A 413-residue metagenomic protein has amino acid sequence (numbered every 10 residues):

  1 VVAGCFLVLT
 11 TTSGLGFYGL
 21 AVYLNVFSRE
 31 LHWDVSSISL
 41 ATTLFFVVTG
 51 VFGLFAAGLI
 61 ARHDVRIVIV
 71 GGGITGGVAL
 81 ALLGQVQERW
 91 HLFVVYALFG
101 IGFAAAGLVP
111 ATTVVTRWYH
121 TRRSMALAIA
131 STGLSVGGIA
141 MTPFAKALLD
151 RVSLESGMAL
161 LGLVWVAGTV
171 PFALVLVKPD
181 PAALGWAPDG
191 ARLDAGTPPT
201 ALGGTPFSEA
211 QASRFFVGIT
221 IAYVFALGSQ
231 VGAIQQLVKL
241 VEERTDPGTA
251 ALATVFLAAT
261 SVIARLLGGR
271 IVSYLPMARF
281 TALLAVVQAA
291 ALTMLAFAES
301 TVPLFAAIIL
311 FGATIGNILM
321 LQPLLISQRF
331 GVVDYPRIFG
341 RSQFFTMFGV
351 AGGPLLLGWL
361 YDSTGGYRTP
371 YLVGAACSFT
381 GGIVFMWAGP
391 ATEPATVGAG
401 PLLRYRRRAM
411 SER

Functional and structural regions predicted by a protein language model:
T10, A79, H91-A106, V224 (+1 more regions): Hydrophobic core of transmembrane alpha-helices in multi-pass small-molecule transporters, especially MFS/SLC-type
L20-N25, Q211-L266, R270: Extracytoplasmic gate region of multi-pass secondary transporters
F27, A105-Y119, N317-F330: Intracellular juxtamembrane helix-capping segments at the cytosolic ends of symmetry-related transmembrane helices
F27-S28, L59-I60, A140-V152, V241-E242 (+2 more regions): Interfacial helix-cap and linker-helix signal at transmembrane-aqueous boundaries of multi-pass secondary transporters
V51-R89: Conserved MFS/SLC helix-loop-helix module at the cytosolic interface between two early adjacent transmembrane helices
F52-V65, A264-P276, Y361-D362: Helix-to-loop junctions at the C-terminal end of transmembrane segments in multipass secondary transporters
L134-P181: Helix-loop-helix hairpin linking two adjacent transmembrane segments in secondary transporters
V255-S261, L267, S273-L325: C-terminal transmembrane helical hairpin of 12-TM major facilitator-type secondary transporters
